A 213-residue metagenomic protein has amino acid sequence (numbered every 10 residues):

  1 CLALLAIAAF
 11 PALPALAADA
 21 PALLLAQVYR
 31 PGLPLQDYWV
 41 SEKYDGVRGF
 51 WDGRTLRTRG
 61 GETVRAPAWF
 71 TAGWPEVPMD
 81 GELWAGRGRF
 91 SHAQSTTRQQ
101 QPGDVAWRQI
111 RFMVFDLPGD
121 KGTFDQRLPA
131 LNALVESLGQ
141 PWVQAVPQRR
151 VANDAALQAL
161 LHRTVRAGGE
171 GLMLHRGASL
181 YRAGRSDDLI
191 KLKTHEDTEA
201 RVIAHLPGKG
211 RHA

Functional and structural regions predicted by a protein language model:
C1, A18, R127-A130, D187-E196: Short secondary-structure transition/capping segments
C1-L2, R30, Q100, A159: Hydrophobic alpha-helical segments with strong N-terminal bias
L2-A12: Bacterial N-terminal signal peptides
L13-A17: Sec/Tat signal peptide C-region and signal peptidase I cleavage site
A18, R30-P141: Covalent nucleotidyltransferase
A26-R59, V143-A213: Nucleic-acid 5′ end/cap handling module spanning
